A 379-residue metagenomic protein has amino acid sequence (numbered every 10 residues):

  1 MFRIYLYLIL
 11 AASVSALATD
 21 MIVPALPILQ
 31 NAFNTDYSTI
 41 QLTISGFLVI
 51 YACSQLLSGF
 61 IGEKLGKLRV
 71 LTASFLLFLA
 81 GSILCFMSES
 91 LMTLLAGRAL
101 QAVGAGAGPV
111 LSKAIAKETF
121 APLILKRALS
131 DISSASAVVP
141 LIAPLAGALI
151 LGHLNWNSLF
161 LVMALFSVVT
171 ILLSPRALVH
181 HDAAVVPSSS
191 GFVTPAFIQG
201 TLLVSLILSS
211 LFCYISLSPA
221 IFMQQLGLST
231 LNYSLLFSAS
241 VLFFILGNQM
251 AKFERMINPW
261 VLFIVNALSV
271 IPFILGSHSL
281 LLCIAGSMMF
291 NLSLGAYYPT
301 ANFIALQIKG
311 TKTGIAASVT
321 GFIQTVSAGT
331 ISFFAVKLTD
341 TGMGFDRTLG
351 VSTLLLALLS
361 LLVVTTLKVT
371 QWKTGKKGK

Functional and structural regions predicted by a protein language model:
R3-Y37, S58, Y214-P219: Extracytoplasmic
N34, G66, M87-T93, G104 (+1 more regions): Helix-breaking motifs and short loop linkers at transmembrane-helix boundaries and internal kinks in secondary membrane
C53-L91: Conserved MFS/SLC helix-loop-helix module at the cytosolic interface between two early adjacent transmembrane helices
L77, G81-L84, M92-L100, L281-M289: Paired small-residue
G97-S136: Cytoplasmic helix-loop-helix junction between adjacent transmembrane helices in 12-TM secondary transporters
P122-P175: Helix-loop-helix hairpin linking two adjacent transmembrane segments in secondary transporters
Y233-E254: Transmembrane alpha-helices of Major Facilitator/SLC transporters
L306-F345, S352-T353: A late C-terminal transmembrane helix in Major Facilitator Superfamily
